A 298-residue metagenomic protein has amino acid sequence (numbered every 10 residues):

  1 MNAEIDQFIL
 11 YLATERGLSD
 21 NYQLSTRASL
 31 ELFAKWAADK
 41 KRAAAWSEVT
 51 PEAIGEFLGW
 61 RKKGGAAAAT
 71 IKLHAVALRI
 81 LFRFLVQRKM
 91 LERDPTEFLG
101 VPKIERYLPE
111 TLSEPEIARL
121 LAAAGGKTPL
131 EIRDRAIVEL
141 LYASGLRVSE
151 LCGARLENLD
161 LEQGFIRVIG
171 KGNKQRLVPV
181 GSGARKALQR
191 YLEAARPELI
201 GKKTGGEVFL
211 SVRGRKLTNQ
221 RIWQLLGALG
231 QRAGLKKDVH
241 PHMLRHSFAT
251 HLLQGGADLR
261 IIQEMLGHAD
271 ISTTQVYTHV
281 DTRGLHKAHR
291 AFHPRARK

Functional and structural regions predicted by a protein language model:
M1-K298: Conserved catalytic core of the tyrosine transesterase superfamily
